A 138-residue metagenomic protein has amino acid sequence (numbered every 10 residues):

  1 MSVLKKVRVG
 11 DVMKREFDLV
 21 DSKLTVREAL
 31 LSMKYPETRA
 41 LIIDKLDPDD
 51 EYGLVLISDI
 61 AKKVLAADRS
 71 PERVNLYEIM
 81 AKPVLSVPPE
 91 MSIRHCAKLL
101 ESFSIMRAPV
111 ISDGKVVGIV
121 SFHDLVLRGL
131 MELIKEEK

Functional and structural regions predicted by a protein language model:
M1-R15, Y52-L85, S92-E101, I119-K138: Tandem CBS (Bateman) regulatory domains
L19-T38, I43-K45, S86-S104, I111 (+1 more regions): The conserved cystathionine-beta-synthase
L46-D50: Short, solvent-exposed loop/turn segments that connect beta-strands within catalytic domains and beta-strand-rich
E51-Y52, I111, V116-V117: Short hydrophobic beta-strand segments in globular cytosolic domains
